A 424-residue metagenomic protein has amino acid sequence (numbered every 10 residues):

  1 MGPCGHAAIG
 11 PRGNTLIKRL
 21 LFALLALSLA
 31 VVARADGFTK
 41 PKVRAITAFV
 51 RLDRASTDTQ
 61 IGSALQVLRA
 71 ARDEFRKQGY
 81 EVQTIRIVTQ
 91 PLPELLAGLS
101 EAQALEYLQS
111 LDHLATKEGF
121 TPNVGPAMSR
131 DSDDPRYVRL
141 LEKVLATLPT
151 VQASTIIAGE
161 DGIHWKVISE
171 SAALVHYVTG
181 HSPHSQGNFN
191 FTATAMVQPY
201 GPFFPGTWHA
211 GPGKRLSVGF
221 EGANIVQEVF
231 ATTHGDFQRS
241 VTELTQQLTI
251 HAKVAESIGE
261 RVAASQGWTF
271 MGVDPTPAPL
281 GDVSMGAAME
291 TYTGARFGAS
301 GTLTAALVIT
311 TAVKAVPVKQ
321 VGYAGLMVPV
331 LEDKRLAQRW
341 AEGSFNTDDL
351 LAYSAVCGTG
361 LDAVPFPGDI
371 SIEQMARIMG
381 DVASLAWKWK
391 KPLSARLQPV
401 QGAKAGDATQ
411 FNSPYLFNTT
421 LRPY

Functional and structural regions predicted by a protein language model:
G10-L21: Bacterial N-terminal signal peptides that target proteins for export
F22-A30: Bacterial N-terminal signal peptides
D36-Y424: Anaerobic metallocofactor- and corrinoid-dependent redox/one-carbon enzyme cores, especially those from methanogenesis
